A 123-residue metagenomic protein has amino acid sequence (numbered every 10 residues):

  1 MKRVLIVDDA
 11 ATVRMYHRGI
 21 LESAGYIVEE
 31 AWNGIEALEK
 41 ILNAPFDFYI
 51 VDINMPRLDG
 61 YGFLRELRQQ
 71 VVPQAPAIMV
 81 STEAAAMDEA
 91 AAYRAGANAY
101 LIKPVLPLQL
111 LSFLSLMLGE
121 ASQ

Functional and structural regions predicted by a protein language model:
M15-S23: Charged docking surfaces used in two-component/phosphorelay signaling
G25-W32, K40: Short hydrophobic/Thr-rich beta-strand motif most characteristic of the beta2 strand and flanking loop of CheY-like
A44-I50: Active-site beta3 strand of CheY-like receiver
M55: Receiver (REC) domain active-site loop signature in two-component systems and cognate sites in sensor histidine kinases
V105-L114: C-terminal output helix
